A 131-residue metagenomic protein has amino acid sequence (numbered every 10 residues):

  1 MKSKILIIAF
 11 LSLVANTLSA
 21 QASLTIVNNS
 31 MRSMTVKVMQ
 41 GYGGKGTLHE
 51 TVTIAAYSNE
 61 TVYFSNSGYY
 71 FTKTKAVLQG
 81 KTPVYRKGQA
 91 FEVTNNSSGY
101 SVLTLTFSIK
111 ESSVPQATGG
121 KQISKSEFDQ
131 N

Functional and structural regions predicted by a protein language model:
K4-N16: Sec-dependent N-terminal signal peptides
N16-L18, S67: Generic hydrophobic/packing signal
A20-G44, H49-V52, T74-N131: Primarily secretory-pathway and cell-envelope proteins
N29, F64-S67: Hydrophobic loop/turn residues within beta-sheet-rich immunoglobulin-like superfamily modules
H49-T53, V62-S65: A generic structured-segment signal
S58-E60: Short strand-edge motifs at loop-to-beta-strand transitions and within beta-strands of extracellular beta-rich domains
Y69-T72: A short tyrosine-centered beta-strand micro-motif
